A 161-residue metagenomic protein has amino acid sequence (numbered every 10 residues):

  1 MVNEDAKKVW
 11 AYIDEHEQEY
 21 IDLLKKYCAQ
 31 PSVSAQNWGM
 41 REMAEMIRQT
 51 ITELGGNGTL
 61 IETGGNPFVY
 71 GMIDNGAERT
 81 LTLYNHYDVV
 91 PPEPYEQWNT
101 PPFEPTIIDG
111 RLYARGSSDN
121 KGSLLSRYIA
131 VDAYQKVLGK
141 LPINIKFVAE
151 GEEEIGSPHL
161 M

Functional and structural regions predicted by a protein language model:
V2-R115, K136-I143: Acidic/His- and Gly-rich active-site-bordering loop/insert found across diverse amide/peptide-bond hydrolases
N120-M161: Acidic/histidine-rich catalytic neighborhood of metal-dependent amide-processing enzymes
